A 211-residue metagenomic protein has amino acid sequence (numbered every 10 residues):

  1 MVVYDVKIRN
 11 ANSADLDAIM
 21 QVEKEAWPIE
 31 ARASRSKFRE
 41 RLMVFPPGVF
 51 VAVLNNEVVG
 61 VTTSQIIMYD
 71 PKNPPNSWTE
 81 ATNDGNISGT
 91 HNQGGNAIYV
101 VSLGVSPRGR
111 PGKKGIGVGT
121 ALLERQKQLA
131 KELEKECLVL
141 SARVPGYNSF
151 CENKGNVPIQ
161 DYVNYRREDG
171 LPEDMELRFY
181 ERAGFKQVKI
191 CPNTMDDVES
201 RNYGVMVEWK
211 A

Functional and structural regions predicted by a protein language model:
Y4-V6, E57-V61, I98: Glycine-rich phosphate/pyrophosphate-binding loop shared by adenosine-nucleotide-utilizing enzymes
D5-A18: A short beta-loop-alpha structural element at the N-terminal edge of CoA-dependent acyl/N-acetyltransferase catalytic
M20, A26-S34, E40-V51, T63 (+4 more regions): Anionic, Ser/Thr-rich low-complexity intrinsically disordered regions
P28-G89: Active-site rim helix/loop that mediates acceptor-substrate recognition in acyltransferases
T62-K114, E124, V144-E173, E181 (+1 more regions): Conserved acyl-donor/pantetheine-binding loop and adjacent beta-alpha core of acyl/acetyltransferases and related
P111-A130, L140: Conserved acetyl-CoA-binding loop-helix of GNAT-fold acetyltransferases
E136, K186: Short acidic/polar active-site loop segments enriched in Thr and Asp
